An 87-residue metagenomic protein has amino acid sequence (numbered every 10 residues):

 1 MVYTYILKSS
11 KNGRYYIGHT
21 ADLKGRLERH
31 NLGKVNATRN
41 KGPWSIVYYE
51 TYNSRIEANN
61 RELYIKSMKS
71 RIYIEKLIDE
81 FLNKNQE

Functional and structural regions predicted by a protein language model:
M1-P43, Y49-Y52, I56-K66, S70-R71 (+1 more regions): GIY-YIG nuclease catalytic motif and its immediate N-terminal context
